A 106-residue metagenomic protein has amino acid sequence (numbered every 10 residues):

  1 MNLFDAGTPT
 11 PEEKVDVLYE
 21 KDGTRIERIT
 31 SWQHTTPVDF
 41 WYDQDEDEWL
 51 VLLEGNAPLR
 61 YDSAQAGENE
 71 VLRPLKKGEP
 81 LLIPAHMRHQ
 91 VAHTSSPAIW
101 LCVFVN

Functional and structural regions predicted by a protein language model:
M1-W41, R73: A short, N-terminal "cap"/entry segment at the start of jelly-roll beta-barrel domains of the cupin/DSBH fold
V17, I26-R28, W49, L72 (+2 more regions): Conserved hydrophobic/aromatic beta-strand scaffold that supports enzyme active sites
R25, P37, P58-R60, Q90 (+1 more regions): General beta-strand recognition
T30, L53-E54, K76: A cytosolic small-molecule/anion-sensing beta-strand core signal
D43-L59: Short, conserved beta-strand element in jelly-roll/cupin
A64-A85: Short acidic-glycine-tyrosine-enriched beta hairpin
A85-N106: Ligand-binding loop in jelly-roll beta-barrel domains
